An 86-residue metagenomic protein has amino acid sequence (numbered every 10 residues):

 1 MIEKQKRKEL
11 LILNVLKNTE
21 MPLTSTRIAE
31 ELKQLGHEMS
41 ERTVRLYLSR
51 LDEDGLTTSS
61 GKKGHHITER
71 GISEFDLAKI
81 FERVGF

Functional and structural regions predicted by a protein language model:
M1-T19: Short alpha-helical segments that sit at the start of domains
P22-L32: Short acidic, hydrophobic short linear motifs in intrinsically disordered regions
E30, Q34, D52-E53: Alpha-helical residues within the helix-turn-helix
H37-D52: Short amphipathic alpha-helical interaction segments
D52-G61: A short, conserved structural fragment
K62-D76: Accessory beta->alpha helical hairpin/"wing" motif in late/C-terminal subdomains of nucleic-acid enzymes
I72-F86: Short, amphipathic alpha-helical interaction segments positioned at domain boundaries
